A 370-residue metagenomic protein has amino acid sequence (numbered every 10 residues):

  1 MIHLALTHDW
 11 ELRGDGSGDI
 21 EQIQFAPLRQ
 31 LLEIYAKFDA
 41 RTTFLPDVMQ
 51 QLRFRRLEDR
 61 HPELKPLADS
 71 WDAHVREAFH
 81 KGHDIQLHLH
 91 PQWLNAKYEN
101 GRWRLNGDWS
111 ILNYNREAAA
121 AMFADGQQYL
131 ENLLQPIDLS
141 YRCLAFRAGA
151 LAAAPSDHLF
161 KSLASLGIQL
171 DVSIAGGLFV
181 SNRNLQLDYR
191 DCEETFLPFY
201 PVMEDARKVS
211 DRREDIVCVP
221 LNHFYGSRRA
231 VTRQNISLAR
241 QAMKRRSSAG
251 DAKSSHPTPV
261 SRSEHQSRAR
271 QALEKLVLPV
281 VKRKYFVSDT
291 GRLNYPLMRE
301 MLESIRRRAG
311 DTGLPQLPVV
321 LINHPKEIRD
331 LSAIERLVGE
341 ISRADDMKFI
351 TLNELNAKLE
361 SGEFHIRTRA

Functional and structural regions predicted by a protein language model:
M1-K81, R142-A145, G176, L321 (+2 more regions): Active-site beta->alpha N-cap acidic-glycine motif
R13-D15, Q51-R55, W93-E99, A152-S156 (+4 more regions): Short catalytic/ligand-binding loop motif for oxyanion handling, primarily in non-cytosolic enzymes, centered on
E21-L31, L64-D72, A120-A124, F196-P201 (+2 more regions): Well-ordered, non-membrane alpha-helical segments in soluble/globular domains
L32-A40, K65-H88, L133, A164 (+3 more regions): Acidic (Asp/Glu)-rich catalytic clusters
A36-F38, A120, A124-R142, A154-S173 (+1 more regions): Secondary-structure boundary elements
P46-A152, E214-A230, P318-N323: Metal-dependent polysaccharide deacetylase catalytic core of the NodB/CE4 family, i.e., the active-site-bearing domain
A148-T312: Active-site-adjacent pocket scaffolds in enzyme catalytic domains
R212-F224, K275-D289, G310-A370: Active-site and substrate-binding clefts of carbohydrate-active enzymes
